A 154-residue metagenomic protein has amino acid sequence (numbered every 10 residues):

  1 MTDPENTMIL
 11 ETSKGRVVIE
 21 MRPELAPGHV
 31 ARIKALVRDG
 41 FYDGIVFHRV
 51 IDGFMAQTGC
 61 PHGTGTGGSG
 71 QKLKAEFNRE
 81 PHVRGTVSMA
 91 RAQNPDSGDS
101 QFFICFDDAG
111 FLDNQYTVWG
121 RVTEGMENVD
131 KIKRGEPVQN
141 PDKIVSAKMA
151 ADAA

Functional and structural regions predicted by a protein language model:
M1-A154: Cyclophilin-like peptidyl-prolyl cis-trans isomerases
